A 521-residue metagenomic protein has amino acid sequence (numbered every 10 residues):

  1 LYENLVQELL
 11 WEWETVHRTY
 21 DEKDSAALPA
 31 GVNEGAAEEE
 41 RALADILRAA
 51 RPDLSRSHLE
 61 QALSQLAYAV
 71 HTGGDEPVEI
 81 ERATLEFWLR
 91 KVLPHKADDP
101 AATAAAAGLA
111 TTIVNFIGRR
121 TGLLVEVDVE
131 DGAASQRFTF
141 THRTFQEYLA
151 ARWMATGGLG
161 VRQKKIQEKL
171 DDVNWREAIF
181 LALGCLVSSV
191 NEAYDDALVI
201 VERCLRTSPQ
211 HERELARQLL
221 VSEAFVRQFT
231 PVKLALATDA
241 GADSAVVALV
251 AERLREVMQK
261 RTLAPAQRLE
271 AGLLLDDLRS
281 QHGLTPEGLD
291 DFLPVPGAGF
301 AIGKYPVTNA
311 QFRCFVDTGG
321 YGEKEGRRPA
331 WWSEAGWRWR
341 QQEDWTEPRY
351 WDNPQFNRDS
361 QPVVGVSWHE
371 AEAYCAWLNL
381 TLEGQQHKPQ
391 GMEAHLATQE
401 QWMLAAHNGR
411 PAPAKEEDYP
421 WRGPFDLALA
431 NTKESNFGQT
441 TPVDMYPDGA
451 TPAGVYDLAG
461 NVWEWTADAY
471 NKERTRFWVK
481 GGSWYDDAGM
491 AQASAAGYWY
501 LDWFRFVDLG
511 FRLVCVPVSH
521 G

Functional and structural regions predicted by a protein language model:
L1-G297, K304: P-loop NTP-binding cores centered on the Walker
H17-R18, Q281-L284, G320-G322, L380-H395 (+1 more regions): Surface-exposed helix-capping loop/turn segments at secondary-structure junctions
Q61-S64, R143, V173-F180, L269 (+6 more regions): A structural signal for well-ordered alpha-helical segments within the folded catalytic domains of diverse enzymes
Y148, F315, A405: Residues that scaffold the ATP/ADP-binding catalytic core of kinase and kinase-like folds
T156-I166, T318-W331, P411-Y419: Cytochrome P450 catalytic domain signature, combining two hallmark sequence patches
G283-P348, N353, D359-N379, A459-G460 (+2 more regions): A short glycine-rich, aromatic-capped structural motif
E334, P348-V507: Functional-site microenvironments in short loops/helix caps that host divalent-cation chemistry
V507-G521: Short, structured beta-strand segments at or near domain termini in extracellular proteins/domains
